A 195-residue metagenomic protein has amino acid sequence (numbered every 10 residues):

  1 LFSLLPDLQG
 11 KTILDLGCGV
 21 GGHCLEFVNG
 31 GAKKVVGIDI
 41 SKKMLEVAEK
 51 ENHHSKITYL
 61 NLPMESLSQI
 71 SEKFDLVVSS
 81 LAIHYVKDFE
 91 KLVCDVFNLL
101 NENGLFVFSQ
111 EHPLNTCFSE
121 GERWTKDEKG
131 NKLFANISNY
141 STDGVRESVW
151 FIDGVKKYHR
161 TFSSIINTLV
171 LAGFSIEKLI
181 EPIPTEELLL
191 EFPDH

Functional and structural regions predicted by a protein language model:
L1-K11, E26: Conserved alpha-helix/loop element of class I SAM-dependent methyltransferases that forms part of the SAM/SAH-binding
L14-L16, V20-S66: Class I SAM-dependent methyltransferase SAM/SAH-binding core
L25-V28, E49, V93-F97, I166 (+1 more regions): A structural alpha-helix within SAM-dependent methyltransferase catalytic domains
S68-V77: A short acidic, Gly/Pro-enriched loop at the edge of an enzyme's catalytic core that lines a small-molecule cofactor
L76-E90: A short SAM/SAH-binding and catalytic strip from SAM-dependent methyltransferases
E90-L105: A short glycine-rich, Lys/Arg-flanked "PGG" loop and its adjoining helix->strand segment in the class I
L105-G144: Conserved class I S-adenosyl-L-methionine
K156-L179: Short alpha-helix
